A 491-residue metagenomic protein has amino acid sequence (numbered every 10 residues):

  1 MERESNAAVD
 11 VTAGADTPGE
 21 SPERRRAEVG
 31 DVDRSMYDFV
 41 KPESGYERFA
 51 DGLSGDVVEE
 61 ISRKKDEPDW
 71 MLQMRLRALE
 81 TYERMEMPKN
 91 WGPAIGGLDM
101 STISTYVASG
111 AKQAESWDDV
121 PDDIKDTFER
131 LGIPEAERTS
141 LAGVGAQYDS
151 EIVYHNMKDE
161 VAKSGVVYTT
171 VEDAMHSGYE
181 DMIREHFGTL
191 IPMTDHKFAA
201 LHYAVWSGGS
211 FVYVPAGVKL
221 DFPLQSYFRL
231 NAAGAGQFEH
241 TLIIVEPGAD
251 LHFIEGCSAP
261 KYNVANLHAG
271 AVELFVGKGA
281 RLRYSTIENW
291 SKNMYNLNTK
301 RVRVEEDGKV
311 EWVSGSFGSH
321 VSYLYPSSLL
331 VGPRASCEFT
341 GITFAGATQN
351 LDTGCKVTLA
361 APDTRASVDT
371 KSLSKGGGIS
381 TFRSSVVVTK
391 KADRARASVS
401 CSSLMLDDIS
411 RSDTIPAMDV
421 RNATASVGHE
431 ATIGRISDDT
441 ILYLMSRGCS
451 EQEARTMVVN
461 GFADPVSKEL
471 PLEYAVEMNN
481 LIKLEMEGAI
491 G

Functional and structural regions predicted by a protein language model:
E2-A271, F275-R281: Short, low-to-moderate order helix/coil transition modules at the start of elongated helical scaffolds
Y154, E160-C449, A463-G491: Conserved beta-strand/loop scaffold segments within soluble protein domains that form the structured core and edges
